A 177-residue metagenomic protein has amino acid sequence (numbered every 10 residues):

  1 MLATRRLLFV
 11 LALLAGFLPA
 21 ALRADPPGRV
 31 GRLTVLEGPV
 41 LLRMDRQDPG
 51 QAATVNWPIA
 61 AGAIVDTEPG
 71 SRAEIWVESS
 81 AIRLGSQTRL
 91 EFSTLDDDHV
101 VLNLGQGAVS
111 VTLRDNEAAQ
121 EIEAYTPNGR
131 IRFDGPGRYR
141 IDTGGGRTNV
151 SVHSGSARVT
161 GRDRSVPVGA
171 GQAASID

Functional and structural regions predicted by a protein language model:
M1-F9: Bacterial N-terminal signal peptides that target proteins for export
L8-F17: Bacterial N-terminal signal peptides
L22-I176: Flexible, surface-exposed loop/linker segments and immediately adjacent secondary-structure boundaries
